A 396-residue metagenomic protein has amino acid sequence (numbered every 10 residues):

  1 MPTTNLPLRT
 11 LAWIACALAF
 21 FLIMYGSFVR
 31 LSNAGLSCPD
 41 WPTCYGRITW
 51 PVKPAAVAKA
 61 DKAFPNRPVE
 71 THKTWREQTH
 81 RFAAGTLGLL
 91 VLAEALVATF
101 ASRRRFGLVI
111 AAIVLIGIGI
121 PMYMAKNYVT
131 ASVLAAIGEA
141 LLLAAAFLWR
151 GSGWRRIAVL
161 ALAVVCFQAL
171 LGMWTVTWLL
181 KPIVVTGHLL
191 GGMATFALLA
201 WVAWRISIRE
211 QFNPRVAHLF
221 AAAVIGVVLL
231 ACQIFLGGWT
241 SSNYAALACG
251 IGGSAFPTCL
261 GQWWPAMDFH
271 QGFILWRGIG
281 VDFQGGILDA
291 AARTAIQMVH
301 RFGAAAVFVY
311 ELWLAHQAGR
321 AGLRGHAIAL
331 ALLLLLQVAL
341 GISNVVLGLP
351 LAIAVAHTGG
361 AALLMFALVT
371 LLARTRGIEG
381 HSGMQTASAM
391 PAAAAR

Functional and structural regions predicted by a protein language model:
T10-S37, V228-T240: N-terminal signal-anchor transmembrane alpha helix
F28-D40, N127-V133, A169-L189, T240-S254 (+1 more regions): Interfacial helix-loop-helix junctions of multi-pass membrane proteins
L31-Q78, A246-R293: Extracytosolic (periplasmic/ER-lumenal) interhelical loops and adjacent juxtamembrane/interface segments of multi-pass
L87-A93, V133-A145, G192-I206, A306-L312 (+1 more regions): Hydrophobic cores of alpha-helical transmembrane segments in multi-pass inner/ER membrane proteins, independent
V97-G153: Transmembrane alpha-helices
A101-V109, A146-V159, A315-L330: Membrane-interface helix-loop-helix junctions at transmembrane boundaries of multi-pass membrane enzymes, predominantly
G151-I157, L171-A194, L198-L199, R205 (+1 more regions): Membrane-interface helix-loop-helix junctions at boundaries between adjacent transmembrane segments
W204-H218, A222, A367-R396: A juxtamembrane structural motif centered on a specific transmembrane helix
